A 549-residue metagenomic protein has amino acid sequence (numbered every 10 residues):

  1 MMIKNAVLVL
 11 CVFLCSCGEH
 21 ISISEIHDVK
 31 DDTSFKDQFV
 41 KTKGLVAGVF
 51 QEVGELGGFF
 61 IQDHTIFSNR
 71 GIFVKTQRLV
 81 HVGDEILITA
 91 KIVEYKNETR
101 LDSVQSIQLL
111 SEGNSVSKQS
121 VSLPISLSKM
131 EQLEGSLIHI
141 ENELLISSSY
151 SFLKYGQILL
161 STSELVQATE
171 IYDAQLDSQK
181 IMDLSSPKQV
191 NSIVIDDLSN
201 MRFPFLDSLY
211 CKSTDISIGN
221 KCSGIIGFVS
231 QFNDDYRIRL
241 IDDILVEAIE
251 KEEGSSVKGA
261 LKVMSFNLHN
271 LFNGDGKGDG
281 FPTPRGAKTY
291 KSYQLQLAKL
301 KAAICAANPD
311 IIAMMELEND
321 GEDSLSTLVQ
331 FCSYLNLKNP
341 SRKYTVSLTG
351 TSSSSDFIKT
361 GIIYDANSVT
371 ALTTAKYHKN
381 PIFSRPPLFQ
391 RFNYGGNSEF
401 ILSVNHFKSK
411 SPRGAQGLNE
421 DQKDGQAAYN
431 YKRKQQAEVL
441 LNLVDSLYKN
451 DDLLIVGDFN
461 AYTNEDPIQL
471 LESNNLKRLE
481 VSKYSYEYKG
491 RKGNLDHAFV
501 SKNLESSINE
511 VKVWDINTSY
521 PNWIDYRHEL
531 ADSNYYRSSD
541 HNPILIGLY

Functional and structural regions predicted by a protein language model:
M2-V9: Sec-dependent signal peptide recognition, specifically the positively charged N-region followed immediately by
L10-G18: Hydrophobic h-region of N-terminal signal peptides that target proteins for export in Gram-negative bacteria
C17-T283, K291-K301, N380, P386 (+4 more regions): Extended non-catalytic accessory segments flanking core domains
R78-H81, K96, I158, V194 (+3 more regions): Divalent cation-coordinating acidic motifs and surrounding scaffolds that mediate Ca2+/Mg2+/Mn2+/Zn2+-dependent binding
